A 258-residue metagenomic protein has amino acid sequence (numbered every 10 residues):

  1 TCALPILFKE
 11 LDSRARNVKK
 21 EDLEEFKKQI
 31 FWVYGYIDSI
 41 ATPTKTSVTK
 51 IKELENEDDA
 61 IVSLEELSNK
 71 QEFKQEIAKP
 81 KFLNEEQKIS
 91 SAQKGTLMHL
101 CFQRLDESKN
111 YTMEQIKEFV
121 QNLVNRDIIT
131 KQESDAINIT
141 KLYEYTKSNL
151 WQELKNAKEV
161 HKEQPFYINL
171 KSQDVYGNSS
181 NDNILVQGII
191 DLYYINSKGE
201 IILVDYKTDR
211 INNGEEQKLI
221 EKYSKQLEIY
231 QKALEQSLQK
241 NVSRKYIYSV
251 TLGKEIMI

Functional and structural regions predicted by a protein language model:
T1-I258: Structural signature of nuclease core domains in nucleic-acid processing machines
